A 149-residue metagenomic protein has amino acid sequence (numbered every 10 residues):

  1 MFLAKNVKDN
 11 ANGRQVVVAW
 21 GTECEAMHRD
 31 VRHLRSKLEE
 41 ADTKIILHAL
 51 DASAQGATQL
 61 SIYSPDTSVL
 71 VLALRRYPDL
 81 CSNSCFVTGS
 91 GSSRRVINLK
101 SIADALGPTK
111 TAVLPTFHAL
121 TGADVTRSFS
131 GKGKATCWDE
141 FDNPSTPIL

Functional and structural regions predicted by a protein language model:
M1-L149: Noncatalytic, typically N-terminal accessory segments of nucleic acid-processing enzymes and closely related
